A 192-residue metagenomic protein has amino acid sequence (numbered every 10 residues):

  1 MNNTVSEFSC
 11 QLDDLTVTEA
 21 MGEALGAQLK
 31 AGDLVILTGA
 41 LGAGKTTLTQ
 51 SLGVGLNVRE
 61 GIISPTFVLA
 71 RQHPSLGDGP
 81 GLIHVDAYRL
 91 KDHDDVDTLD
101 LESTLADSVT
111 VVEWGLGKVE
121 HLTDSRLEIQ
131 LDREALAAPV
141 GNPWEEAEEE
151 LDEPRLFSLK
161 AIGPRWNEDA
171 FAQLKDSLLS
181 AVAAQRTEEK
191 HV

Functional and structural regions predicted by a protein language model:
N2, S6-F8, E102-V192: Short phosphate-coordinating micro-motif centered on Lys-Gly-acidic
N2-A24: N-terminal pre-Walker A segment at the start of P-loop NTPase domains
G26-A31: Phosphate-binding P-loop
L34-I36: Short hydrophobic/aromatic beta-strand immediately N-terminal to the Walker A/P-loop
T38-A40: P-loop (Walker A) phosphate-binding loop of NTP-binding proteins
K45: Conserved lysine of the Walker
G61-T66, R71-L116: Conserved nucleotide-sensing/catalytic segment adjacent to the nucleotide-binding pocket in NTP-handling enzymes
